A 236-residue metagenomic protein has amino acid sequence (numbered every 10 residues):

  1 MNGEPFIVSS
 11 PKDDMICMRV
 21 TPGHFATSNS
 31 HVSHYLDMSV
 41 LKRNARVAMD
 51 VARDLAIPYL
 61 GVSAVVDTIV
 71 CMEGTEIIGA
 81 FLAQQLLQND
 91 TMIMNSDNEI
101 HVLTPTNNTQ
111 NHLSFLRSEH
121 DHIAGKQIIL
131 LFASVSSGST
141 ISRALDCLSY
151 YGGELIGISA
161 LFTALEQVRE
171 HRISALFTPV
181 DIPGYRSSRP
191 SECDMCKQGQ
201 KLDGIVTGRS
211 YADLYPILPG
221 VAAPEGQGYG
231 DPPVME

Functional and structural regions predicted by a protein language model:
M1-V65, G208-E236: Active-site-facing substrate-recognition patch
N2-K12, L145-E236: PRPP-dependent phosphoribosyltransferase catalytic core
R43, G74-T75, S136, L165: Glycine-/small-residue-rich active-site loops that bind phosphorylated ligands and cofactors
I57, Q84, Q88, D146 (+1 more regions): Short, well-ordered alpha-helices that flank and scaffold nucleotide-derived cofactor binding pockets
S63-T75: Short glycine-rich phosphate-binding loop at a beta-alpha junction
V66-D67, K126, I156: Conserved acidic residues
C71, L130-L131: Hydrophobic Val/Ile/Leu positions in short beta-strands of Rossmann-like dinucleotide-binding domains
E76-I129, S136-S142: Short, glycine/charge-rich flexible loops or terminal/linker lids adjacent to PRPP-binding catalytic cores
